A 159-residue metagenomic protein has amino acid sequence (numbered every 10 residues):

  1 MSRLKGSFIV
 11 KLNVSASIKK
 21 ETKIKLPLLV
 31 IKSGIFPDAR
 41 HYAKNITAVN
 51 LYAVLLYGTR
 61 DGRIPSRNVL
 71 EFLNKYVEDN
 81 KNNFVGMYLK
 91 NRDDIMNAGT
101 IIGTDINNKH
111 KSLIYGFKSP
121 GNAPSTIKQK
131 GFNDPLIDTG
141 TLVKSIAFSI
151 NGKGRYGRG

Functional and structural regions predicted by a protein language model:
M1-G159: Short, Lys/Arg-rich flexible segments
